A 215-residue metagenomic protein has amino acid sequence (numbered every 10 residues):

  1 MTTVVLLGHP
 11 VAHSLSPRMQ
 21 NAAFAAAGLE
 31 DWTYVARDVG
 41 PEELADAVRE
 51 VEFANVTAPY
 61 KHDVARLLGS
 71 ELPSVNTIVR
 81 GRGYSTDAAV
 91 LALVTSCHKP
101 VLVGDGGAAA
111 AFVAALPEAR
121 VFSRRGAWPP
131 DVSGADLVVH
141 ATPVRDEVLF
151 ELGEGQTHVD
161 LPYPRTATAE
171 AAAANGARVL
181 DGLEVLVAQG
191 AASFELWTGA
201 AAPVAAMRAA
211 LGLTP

Functional and structural regions predicted by a protein language model:
T2-T95, N175: Phosphate/diphosphate ligand-binding glycine-rich loop within oxidoreductases
G8, S85-P117, S123-R125: Glycine-rich adenosine-cofactor-binding loop
E50, S133-G134, E154: Alpha-helix C-terminal capping/helix-to-coil transition sites in glycosyltransferase folds
T57, A141-T142, L161: Short, well-ordered coil/turn residues at beta-beta hairpins and beta-strand->alpha-helix junctions within
S123-F150: Active-site rim beta-loop-alpha module in soluble metabolic enzymes
F150-Q156: Short, conserved loop/helix-junction motifs that constitute active-site signature segments in enzyme catalytic cores
Q156-L211: Rossmann-fold NAD(P)-binding glycine/threonine-rich loop
